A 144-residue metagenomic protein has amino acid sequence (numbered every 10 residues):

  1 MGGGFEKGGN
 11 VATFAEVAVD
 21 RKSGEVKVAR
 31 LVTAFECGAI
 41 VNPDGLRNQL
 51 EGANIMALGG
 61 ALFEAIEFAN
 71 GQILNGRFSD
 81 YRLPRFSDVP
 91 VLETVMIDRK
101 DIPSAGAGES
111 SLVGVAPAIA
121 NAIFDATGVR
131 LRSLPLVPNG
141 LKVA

Functional and structural regions predicted by a protein language model:
G2-A144: C-terminal catalytic domains of large/alpha subunits in multi-subunit enzymes
